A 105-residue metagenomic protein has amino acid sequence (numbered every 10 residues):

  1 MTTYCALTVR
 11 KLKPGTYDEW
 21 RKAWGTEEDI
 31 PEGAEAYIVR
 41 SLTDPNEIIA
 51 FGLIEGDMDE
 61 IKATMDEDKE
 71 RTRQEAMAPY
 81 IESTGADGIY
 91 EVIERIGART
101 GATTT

Functional and structural regions predicted by a protein language model:
M1-T3, T104-T105: Compositionally biased, disordered extreme N-termini, encompassing classical targeting presequences
T2-T3, P31, P45: Coil-to-beta-strand transition motifs
T3-R10, I49-F51: Active-site-flanking beta-strand signature of metal-NTP-handling nucleotidyl enzymes and homologous cyclase-like
V9-R21: Short, surface-exposed ligand-recognition loops at beta-strand->loop->(often short) alpha-helix junctions that present
P14, D44-P45, E55-E60: Short, charged/polar surface micro-motifs in flexible loops or helix N-caps
G25-Y37, L53-G88: An amphipathic, aromatic/His-enriched active-site/gating alpha helix that lines ligand/cofactor pockets
V39-L42: Short beta-strand micro-motifs enriched in acidic
I89-T105: Short, low-order "capping/linker" segments at domain edges
